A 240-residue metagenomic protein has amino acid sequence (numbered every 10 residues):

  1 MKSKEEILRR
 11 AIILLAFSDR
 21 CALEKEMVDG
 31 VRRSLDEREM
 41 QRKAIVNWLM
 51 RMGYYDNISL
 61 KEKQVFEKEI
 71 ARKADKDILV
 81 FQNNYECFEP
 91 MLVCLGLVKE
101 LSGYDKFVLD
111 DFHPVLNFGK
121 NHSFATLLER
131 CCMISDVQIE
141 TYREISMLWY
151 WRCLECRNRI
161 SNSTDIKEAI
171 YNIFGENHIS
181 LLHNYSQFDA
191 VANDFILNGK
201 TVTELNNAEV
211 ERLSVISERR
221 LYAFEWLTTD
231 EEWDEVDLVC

Functional and structural regions predicted by a protein language model:
M1-C240: Extended, charge-rich alpha-helical interface modules
